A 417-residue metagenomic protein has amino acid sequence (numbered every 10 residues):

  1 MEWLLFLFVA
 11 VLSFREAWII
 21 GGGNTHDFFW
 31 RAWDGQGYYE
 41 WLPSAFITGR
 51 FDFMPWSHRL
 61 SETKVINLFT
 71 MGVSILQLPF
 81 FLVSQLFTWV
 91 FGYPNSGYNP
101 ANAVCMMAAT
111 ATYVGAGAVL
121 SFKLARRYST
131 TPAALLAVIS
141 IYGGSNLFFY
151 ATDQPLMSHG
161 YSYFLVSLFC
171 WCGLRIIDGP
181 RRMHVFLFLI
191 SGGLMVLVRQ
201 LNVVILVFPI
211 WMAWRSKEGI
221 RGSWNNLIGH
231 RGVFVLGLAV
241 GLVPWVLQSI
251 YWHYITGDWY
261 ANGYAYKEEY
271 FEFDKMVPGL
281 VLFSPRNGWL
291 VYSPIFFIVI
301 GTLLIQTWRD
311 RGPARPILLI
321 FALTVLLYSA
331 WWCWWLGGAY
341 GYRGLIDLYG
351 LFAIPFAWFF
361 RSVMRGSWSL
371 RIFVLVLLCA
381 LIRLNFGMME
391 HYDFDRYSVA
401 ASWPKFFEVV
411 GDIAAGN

Functional and structural regions predicted by a protein language model:
M1-A32, P43, I139, S145-N146 (+4 more regions): Transmembrane signal-anchor helices characteristic of membrane glycosylation enzymes that use polyprenol
M1-N24, M106, A116, R126-L135 (+2 more regions): Start-transfer (signal-anchor) and selected internal transmembrane alpha helices of multi-pass inner/ER membrane
W3, W89-S96, A116-S145, F164 (+1 more regions): Transmembrane-helix signature of polytopic, membrane-embedded enzymes that assemble or transfer cell-envelope glycans
L42, A137-I139, M183-R199, L206-I210 (+1 more regions): Membrane-interface alpha helices of multi-pass inner-membrane proteins
P100, V104-S129, S167-C172: Transmembrane-helix motifs of polytopic, lipid-linked glycan transferases
L120, Y161-G192, P209, L351-P355: Specific aromatic-rich, kink-prone transmembrane helix
S158-L165, V204, V291-Y292, F296-I298 (+1 more regions): Hydrophobic/aromatic-rich transmembrane helices and adjacent perimembrane loops
F208, M212-R215, R231-I305, R311 (+2 more regions): Membrane-lumen/periplasm interface segments of specific transmembrane helices in polyprenyl phosphate-linked
